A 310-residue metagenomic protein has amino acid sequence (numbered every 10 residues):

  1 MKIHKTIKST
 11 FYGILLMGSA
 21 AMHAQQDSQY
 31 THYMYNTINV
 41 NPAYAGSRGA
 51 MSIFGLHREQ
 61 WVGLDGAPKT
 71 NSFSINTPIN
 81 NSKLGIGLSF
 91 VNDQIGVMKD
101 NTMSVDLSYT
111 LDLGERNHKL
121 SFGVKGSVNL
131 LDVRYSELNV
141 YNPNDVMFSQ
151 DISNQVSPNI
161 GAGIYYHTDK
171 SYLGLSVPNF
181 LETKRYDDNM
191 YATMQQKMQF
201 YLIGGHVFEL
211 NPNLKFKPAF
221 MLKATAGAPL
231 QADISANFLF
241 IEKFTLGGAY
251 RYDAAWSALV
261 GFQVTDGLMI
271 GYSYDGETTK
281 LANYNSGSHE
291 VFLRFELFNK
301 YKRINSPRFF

Functional and structural regions predicted by a protein language model:
K2-F11: Bacterial N-terminal signal peptides that target proteins for export
S19-A20: N-terminal signal peptide c-region/cleavage motif recognized by signal peptidases
Q25-F310: Subset of outer-membrane beta-barrel
